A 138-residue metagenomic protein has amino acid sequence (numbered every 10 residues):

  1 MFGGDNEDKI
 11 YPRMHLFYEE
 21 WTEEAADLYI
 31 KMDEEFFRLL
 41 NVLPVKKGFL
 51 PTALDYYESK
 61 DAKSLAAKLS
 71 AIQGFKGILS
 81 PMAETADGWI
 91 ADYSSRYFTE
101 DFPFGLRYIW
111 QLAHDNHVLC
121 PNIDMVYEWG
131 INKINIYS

Functional and structural regions predicted by a protein language model:
M1-R107, N116: C-terminal substrate-binding/catalytic lobe of Rossmann-fold NAD(P)-dependent dehydrogenases
H117-N122: Structural helix-adjacent loops and short alpha-helical linkers that scaffold large soluble proteins
I123-K133: Small/polar glycine-rich anion-binding or flexible loop at a beta-alpha turn
I134-S138: Short terminal or interdomain "cap/linker" segment that borders an active site or interface and mediates
